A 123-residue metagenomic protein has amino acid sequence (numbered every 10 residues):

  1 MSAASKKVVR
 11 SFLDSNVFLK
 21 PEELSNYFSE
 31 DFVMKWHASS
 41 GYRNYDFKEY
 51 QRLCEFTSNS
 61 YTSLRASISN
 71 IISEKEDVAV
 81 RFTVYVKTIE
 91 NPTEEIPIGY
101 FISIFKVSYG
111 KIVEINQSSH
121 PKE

Functional and structural regions predicted by a protein language model:
M1-N26, E30: Short, low-complexity N-terminal intrinsically disordered segments enriched in polar/charged residues
V17, V86-E90, V107-Y109: Beta-strand elements of well-folded, non-transmembrane domains
E22-S25, S29-S73: A solvent-exposed, acidic/Ser-Thr-rich amphipathic alpha-helical stretch
N26-D31, E74-E76, F105-V113: Short, solvent-exposed coil/turn segments at beta-strand boundaries
F28, V84-V86, S118-S119: Short beta-strand segments enriched in hydrophobic/aromatic residues within well-folded beta-rich domains
N59-S60, V86-P97: Short, cysteine-centered beta-strand-loop-beta hairpins and adjacent loop/turn segments enriched in charged/polar
K75-V86: A short hydrophobic beta-strand element
Y100-E123: Short beta-strand edge/turn micro-motifs at domain boundaries
